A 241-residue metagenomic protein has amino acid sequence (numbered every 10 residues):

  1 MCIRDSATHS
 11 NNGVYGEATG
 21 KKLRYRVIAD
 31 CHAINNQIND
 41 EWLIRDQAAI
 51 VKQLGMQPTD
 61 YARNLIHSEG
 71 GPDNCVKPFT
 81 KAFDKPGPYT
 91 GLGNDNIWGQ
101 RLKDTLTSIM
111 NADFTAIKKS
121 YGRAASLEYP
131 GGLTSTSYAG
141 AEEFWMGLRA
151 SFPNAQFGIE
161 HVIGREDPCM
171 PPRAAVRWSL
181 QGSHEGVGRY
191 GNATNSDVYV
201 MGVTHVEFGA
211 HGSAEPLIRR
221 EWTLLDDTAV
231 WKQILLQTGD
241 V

Functional and structural regions predicted by a protein language model:
M1-V241: C-terminal and inter-domain tail/linker signature
